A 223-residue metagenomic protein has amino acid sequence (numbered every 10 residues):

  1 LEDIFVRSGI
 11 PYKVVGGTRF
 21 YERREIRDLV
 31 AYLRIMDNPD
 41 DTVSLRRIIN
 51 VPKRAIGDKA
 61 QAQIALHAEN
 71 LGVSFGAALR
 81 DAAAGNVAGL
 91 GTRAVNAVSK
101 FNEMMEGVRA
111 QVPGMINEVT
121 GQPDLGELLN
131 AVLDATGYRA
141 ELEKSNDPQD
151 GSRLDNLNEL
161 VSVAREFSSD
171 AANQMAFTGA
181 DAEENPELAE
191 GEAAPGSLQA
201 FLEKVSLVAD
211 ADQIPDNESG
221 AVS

Functional and structural regions predicted by a protein language model:
E2-P11, R23, V30-S223: Conserved helicase C-terminal RecA-like lobe
V15-R23: Conserved helicase motor
